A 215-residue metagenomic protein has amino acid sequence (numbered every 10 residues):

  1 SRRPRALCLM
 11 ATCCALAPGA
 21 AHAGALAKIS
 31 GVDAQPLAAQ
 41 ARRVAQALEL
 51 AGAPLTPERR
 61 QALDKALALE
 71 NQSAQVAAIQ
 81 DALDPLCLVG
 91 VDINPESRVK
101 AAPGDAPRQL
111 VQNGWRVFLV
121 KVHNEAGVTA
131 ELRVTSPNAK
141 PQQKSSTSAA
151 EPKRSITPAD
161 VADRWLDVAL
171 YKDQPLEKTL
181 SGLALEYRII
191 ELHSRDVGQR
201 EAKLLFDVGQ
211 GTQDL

Functional and structural regions predicted by a protein language model:
S1-M10: Bacterial N-terminal signal peptides that target proteins for export
M10-T12, A21: Cleavable N-terminal signal peptides
A21-A27: Boundary at the C-terminal end of the N-terminal hydrophobic targeting segment
D33-R59: Mature N-terminal segment immediately following signal peptide/propeptide cleavage in secreted/periplasmic
Q35, A53, P57, A68-L215: Long, low-hydrophobicity ectodomains and other hydrophilic envelope-associated domains
R43, Q61-A62, A78-D81: Amphipathic alpha-helical interaction segments
